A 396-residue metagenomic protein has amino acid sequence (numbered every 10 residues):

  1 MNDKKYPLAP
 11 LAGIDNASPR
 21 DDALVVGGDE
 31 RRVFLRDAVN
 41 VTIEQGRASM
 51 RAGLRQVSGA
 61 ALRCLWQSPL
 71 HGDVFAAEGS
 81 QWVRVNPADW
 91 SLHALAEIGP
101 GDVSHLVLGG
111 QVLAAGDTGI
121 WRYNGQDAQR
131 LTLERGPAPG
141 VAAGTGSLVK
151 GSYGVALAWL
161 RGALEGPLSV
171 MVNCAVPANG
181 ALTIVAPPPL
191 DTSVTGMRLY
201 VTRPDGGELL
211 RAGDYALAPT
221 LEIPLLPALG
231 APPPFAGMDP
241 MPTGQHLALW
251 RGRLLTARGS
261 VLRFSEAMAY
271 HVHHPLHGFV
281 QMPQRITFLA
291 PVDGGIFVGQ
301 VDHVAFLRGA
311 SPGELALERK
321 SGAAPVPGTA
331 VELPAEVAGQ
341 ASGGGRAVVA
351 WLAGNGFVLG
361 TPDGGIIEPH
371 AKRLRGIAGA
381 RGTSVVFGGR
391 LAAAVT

Functional and structural regions predicted by a protein language model:
M1-L92, G119-I120, L160-A163, P233 (+2 more regions): N-terminal beta-propeller domains
N2-L11, D89-G252, R258, V272-H277: Disordered, low-complexity "stalk" and linker segments at domain junctions of extracellular and cell-surface proteins
N2-R20, A61, G110-Q111, Q284-T396: Beta-sheet-dominated scaffold domains
N40, G125-Q126, P242, E368-A371: Alpha-helix initiation/capping motif
R55-G59, A94-G99, D214, G237-M238 (+3 more regions): Surface loop/turn motifs at the tips and blade-to-blade linkers of beta-strand repeat domains
Q67, F75, H105, L113 (+9 more regions): Generic structural signal for beta-strand residues in well-ordered domains
D73-F75, W82-R84, A156-L157, T195-T202 (+5 more regions): Ordered hydrophobic segments in well-structured contexts
